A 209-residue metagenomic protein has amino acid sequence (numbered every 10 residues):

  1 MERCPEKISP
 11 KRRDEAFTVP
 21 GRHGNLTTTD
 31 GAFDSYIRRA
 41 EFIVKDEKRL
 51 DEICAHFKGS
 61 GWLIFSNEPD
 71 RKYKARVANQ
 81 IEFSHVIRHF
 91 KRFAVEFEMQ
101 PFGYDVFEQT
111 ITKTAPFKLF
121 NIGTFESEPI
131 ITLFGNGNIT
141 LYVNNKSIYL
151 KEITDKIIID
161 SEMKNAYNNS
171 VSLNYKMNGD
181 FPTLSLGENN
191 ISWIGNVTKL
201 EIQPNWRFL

Functional and structural regions predicted by a protein language model:
M1-I37, D70-F83: Solvent-exposed edge beta-strands and adjacent loop segments that serve as assembly or binding interfaces
I8, I64-Y104: Short beta-strand and beta-hairpin "edge-sheet" elements
F17-D46, H89-F102, N189: Oligomerization/assembly interface segments of phage tail-like spikes and tubes
A32-Y36, F57, I87-K91, G123-F125 (+1 more regions): Solvent-exposed loop and beta-edge segments used for protein-protein assembly and interaction
D46-L50, E201: Generic alpha-helical secondary structure
L50-S60: Short amphipathic alpha-helices in soluble, non-transmembrane regions that often serve as interface/regulatory elements
Y104-L209: Intrinsically disordered, low-complexity segments enriched in serine, threonine, and glycine
